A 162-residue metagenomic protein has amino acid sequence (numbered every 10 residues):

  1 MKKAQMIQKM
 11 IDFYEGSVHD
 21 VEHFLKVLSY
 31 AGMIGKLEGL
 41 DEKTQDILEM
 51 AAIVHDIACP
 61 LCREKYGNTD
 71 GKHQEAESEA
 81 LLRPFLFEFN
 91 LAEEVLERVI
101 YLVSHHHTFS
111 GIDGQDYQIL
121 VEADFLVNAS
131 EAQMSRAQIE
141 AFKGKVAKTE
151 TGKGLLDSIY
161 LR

Functional and structural regions predicted by a protein language model:
M1, D12-D41, V54, L91 (+1 more regions): Divalent metal-dependent phosphate-bond-processing catalytic cores, especially two-metal-ion Mg2+/Mn2+ enzymes that act
A4-Q8, L61-C62: Short, basic/glycine-rich phosphate-binding loops at helix/coil junctions that contact nucleotide phosphates
E15-K26, E64-E77: Active-site metal-coordination segments of metallo-dependent hydrolases
V27-Y30, K72-E88: An active-site-proximal "capping" alpha-helix that borders the catalytic cofactor pocket
K43-T44, V95: Membrane-helix interface segments
Q45-G67, S78, I100-H107, D124: His-Asp-centered metal-binding catalytic motifs of divalent-metal-dependent phosphohydrolases/nucleases
F85-H105: Mid-chain, well-packed structural core segment of small domains
